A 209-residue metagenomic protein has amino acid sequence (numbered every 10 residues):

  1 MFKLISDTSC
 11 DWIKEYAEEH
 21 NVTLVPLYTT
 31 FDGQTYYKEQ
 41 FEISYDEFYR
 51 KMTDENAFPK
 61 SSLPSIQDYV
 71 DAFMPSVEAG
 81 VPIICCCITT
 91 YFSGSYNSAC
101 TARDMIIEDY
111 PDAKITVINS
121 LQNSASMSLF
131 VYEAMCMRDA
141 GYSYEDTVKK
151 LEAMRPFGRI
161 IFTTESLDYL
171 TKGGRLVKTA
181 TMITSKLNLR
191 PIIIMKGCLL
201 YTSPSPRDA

Functional and structural regions predicted by a protein language model:
K3-S62: N-terminal glycine-rich anion-binding loop in soluble enzyme alpha/beta folds
L4-S6, C85, T116-N119, T147 (+2 more regions): General beta-strand structural signal in soluble alpha/beta enzymes
C10, Q122, D208: Short, glycine/acidic-enriched loop or turn micro-motifs at the edges of active sites
D54-A57, L63-F92, N97-T101, V148: Glycine-rich phosphate- or other oxyanion-binding loops that anchor nucleotides, phosphorylated ligands
I88, S95-I160: Active-site histidine-anchored catalytic micro-motif
R138-G197: Internal, active-site/partner-interface "lid" segment
Y201-A209: Single conserved hydrophobic/aromatic residue that forms the stacking wall/gate of nucleotide- or nucleobase-binding
